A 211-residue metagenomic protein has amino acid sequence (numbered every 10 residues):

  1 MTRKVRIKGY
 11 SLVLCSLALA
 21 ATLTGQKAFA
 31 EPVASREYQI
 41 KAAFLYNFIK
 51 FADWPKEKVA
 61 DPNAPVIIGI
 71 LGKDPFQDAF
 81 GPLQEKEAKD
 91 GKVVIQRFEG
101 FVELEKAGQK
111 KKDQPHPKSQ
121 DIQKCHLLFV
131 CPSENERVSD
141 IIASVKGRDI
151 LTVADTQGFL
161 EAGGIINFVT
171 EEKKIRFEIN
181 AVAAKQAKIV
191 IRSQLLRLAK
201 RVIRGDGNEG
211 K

Functional and structural regions predicted by a protein language model:
T2-K211: Short hydrophobic alpha-helices and adjacent helix-cap/hinge residues
